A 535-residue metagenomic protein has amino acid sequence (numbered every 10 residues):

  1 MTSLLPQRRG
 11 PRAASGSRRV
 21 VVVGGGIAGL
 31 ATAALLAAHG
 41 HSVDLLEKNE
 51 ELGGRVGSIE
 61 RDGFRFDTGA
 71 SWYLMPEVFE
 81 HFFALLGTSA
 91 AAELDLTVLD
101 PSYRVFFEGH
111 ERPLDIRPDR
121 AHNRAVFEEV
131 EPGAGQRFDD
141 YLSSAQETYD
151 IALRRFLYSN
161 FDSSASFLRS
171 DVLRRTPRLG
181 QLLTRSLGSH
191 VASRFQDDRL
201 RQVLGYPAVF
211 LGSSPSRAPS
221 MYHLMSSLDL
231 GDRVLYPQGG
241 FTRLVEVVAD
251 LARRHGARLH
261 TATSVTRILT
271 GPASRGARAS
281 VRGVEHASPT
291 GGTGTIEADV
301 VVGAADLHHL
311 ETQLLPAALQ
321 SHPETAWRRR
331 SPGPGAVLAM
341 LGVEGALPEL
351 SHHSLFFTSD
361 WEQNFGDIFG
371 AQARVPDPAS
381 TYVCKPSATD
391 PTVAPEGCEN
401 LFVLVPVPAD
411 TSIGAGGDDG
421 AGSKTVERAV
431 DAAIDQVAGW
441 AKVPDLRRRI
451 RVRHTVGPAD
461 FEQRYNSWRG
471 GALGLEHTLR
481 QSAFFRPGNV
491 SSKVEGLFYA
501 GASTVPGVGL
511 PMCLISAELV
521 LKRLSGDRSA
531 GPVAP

Functional and structural regions predicted by a protein language model:
M1-V20, A38-H39, L479-F485, R528-P535: Extreme N-terminal leader/targeting segments of oxidoreductases
R12-I151: N-terminal glycine-rich phosphate/pyrophosphate-binding loop and immediately adjacent elements
A70, A502-L524: A conserved FAD-binding loop/helix module that cradles the flavin
E108-A218: Rossmann-like flavin
D197-L211, P376-Y382, V443-P506: A glycine-rich dinucleotide-binding beta-alpha-beta segment and adjacent secondary-structure elements that constitute
S226-S288, G292: Helical element adjacent to the flavin cofactor pocket in flavoenzyme catalytic cores
T266-P395: Mid-domain catalytic core of redox enzymes that form a hydrophobic substrate pocket/lid adjacent to a catalytic redox
E344-D460: C-terminal segments that line or cap access tunnels to active or ligand-binding sites in enzymes and enzyme-associated
